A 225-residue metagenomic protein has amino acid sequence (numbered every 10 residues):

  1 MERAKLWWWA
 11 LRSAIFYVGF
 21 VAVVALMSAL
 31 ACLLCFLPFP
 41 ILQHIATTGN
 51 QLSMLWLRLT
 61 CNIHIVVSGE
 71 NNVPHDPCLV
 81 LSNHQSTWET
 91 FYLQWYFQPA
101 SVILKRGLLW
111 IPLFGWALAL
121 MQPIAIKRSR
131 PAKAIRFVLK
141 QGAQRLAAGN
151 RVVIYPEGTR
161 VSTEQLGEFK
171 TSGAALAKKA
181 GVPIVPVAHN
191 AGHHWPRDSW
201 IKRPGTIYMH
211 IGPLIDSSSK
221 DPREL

Functional and structural regions predicted by a protein language model:
M1-C35, T48, V73, R223-L225: Membrane-interfacial terminal anchoring regions of lipid-handling membrane enzymes
S28-Q51, R58-T60, P74-P131: Catalytic core of membrane glycerolipid acyltransferases/transacylases, capturing the structured, soluble-facing
L59-S68, I135-R136, N190-H193: Short gly/ser/thr-rich secondary-structure transition/capping motifs
V67, V80, V102-I103, M209-I211: Generic preference for hydrophobic
P77-L79, R151-Y155: Residue-level preference for the first positions of well-ordered beta-strands
L113-W116, N150-V153, S162-E224: A cross-family acyltransferase "interaction/gating" segment
K133-A143: Anionic-ligand binding region
G158: Active-site metal-binding loops of divalent metal-dependent hydrolases
